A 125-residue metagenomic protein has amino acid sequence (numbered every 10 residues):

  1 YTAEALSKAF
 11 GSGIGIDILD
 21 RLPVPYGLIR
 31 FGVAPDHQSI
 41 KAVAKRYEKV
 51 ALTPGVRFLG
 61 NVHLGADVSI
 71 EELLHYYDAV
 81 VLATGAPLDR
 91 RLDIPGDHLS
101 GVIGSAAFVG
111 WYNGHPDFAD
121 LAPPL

Functional and structural regions predicted by a protein language model:
Y1-L64, E72, P95: Beta1-alpha1 glycine-rich phosphate/pyrophosphate-binding loop at the start of Rossmann-like nucleotide-binding domains
L6, V81, L125: Conserved catalytic-core segments centered on acid/base and nucleophilic motifs
L19, H75-G85: Short hydrophobic core segments
P23, P87-L88: Short, glycine/serine-rich, charged loops/turns that create anion-binding and catalytic segments at active sites
F58-G60, L82-T84, G104: General beta-strand structural signal in soluble alpha/beta enzymes
L74-H75, L125: Flexible, charged surface loops at secondary-structure boundaries
D89-L125: Glycine-rich dinucleotide-binding loop and its adjacent helix/turn
